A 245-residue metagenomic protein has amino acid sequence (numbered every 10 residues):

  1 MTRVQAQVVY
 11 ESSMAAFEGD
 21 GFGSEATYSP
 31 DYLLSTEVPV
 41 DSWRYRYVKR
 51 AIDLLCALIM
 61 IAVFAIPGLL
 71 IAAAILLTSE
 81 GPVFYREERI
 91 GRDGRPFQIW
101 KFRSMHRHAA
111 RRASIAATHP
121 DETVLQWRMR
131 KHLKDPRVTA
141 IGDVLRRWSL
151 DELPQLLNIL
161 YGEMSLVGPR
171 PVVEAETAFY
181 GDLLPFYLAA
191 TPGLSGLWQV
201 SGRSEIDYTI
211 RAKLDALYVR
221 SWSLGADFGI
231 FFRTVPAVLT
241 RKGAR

Functional and structural regions predicted by a protein language model:
M1-F64, R245: N-terminal hydrophobic signal-anchor/signal peptide
T2-G21, L183-R245: C-terminal terminal-structure detector
F22-Y28, Y85-P136, S195-K213: Short, glycine-rich, amphipathic interfacial segments at transmembrane boundaries or analogous
V40-R112, L224, G229-R245: A hydrophobic, helix-centered structural microdomain
D41, Y45-V48, F64, H132-V138 (+3 more regions): Short, solvent-exposed loop/helix junctions and linker helices that flank or host conserved functional motifs
D53, D151-E152, D215, D227: Acidic active-site catalytic centers that drive phospho-/nucleotidyl reactions and related ester hydrolyses
I71, S114, V167-P169, A175 (+1 more regions): Short, hydrophobic secondary-structure boundary micro-motifs
L125-T191, I230-V238: A short, structured surface patch at a secondary-structure boundary
